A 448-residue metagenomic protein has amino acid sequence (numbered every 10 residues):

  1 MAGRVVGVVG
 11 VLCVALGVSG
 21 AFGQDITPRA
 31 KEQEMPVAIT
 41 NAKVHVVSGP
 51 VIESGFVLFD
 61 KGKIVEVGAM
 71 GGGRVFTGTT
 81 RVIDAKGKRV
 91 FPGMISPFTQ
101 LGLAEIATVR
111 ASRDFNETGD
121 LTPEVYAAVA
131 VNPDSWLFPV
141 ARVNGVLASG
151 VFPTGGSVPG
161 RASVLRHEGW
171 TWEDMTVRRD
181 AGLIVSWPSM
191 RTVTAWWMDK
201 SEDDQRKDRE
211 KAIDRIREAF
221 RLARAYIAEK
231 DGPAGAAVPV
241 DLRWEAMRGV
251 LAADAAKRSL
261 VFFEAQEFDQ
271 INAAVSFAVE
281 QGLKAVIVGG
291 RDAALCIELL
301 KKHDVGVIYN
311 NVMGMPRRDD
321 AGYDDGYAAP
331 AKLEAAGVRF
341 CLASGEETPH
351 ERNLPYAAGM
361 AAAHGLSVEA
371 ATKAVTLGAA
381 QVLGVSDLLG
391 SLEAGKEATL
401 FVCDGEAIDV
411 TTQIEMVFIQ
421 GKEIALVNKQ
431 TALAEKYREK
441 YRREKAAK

Functional and structural regions predicted by a protein language model:
G7-G20: Bacterial N-terminal signal peptides
Q24-R29, E34-M35, M416-K448: Extracellular/periplasmic ectodomains of large secreted or surface enzymes and adhesion receptors
D25-K31, V44-F56, A69-G72, S367-V375 (+1 more regions): Acidic, glycine-enriched loop/beta-strand segments at the rims of small-molecule binding/catalytic pockets
M35-I39, V75-A128, V143: Replace "His-x-His-based motif
A42, V57, G62, G87 (+10 more regions): Divalent metal-coordination and catalytic microenvironments
S54, F152, I227-G326, C341 (+4 more regions): Active-site core of metal-dependent hydrolases
I106, S112-E124, L260, K301 (+3 more regions): His/Asp/Glu-enriched, well-ordered alpha-helical/loop segment that forms or immediately abuts the divalent-metal
L137, R142-A285, Q413, I419: Polyanionic/metal-chelating signatures
